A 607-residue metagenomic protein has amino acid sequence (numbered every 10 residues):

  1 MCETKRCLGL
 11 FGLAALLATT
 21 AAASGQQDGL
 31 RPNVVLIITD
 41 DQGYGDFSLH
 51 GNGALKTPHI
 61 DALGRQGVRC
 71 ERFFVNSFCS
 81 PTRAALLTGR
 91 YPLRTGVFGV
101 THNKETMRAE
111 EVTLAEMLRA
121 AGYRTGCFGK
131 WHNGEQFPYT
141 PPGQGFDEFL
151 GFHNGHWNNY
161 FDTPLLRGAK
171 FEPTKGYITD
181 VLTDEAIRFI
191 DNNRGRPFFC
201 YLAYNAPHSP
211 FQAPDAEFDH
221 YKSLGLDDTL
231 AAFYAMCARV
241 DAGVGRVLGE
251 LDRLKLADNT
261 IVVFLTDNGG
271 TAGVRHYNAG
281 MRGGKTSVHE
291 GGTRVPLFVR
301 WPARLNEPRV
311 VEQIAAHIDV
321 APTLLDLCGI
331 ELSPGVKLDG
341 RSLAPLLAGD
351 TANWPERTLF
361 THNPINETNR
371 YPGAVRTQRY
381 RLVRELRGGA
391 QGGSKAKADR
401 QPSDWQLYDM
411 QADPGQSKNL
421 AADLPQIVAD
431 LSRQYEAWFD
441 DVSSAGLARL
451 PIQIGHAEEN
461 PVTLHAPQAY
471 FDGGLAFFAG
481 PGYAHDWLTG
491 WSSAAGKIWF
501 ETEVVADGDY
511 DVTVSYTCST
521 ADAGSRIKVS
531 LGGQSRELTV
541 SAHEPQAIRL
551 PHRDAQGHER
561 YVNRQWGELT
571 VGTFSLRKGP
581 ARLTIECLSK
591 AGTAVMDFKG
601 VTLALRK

Functional and structural regions predicted by a protein language model:
C2, L8-L17, A22-Q401, W405 (+3 more regions): Formylglycine-dependent sulfatase
C7, Q27-D28, E537, K607: Positively charged, low-complexity intrinsically disordered regions
G43, Q411, C518-T520: Short, acidic/polar linear motifs in exposed loop/turn regions
E71, N76, Y408, E503 (+1 more regions): Surface-exposed loop and edge beta-strand positions of immunoglobulin-like domains
P302, E385, M410, G600-K607: Short beta-strand-to-coil "C-cap" segments at the C-terminal boundary of structured domains/repeats, marking
Y371, Y380, S403-Q406, S525-I527 (+2 more regions): A short pocket-lining beta-strand/turn micro-motif at the edge of beta-sheets
G415, V428-K607: Extracytoplasmic
